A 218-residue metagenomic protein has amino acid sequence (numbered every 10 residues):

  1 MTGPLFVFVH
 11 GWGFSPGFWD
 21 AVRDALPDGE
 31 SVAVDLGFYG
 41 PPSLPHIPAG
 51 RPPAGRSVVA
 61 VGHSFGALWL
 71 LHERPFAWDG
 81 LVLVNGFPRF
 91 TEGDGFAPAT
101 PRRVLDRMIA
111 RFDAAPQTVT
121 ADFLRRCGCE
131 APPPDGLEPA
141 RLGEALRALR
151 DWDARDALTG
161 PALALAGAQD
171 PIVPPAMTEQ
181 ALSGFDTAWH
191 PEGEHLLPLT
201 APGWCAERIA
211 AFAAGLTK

Functional and structural regions predicted by a protein language model:
T2-S43: Conserved HGGG/HGGXW glycine-rich cap/lid loop of the alpha/beta-hydrolase fold
V61-G66, L70: Gly/Ala-rich beta-loop-alpha elbow adjacent to hydrolase catalytic centers
P75-R111, E144-A154: Flexible "cap/lid" loop of the alpha/beta hydrolase fold
R111-D156: Conserved alpha/beta-hydrolase catalytic His-Asp/Glu region
L158, A164-A166, D170: Short beta-strand/loop motif that positions the catalytic acidic residue of the alpha/beta-hydrolase fold
G160, P174-S183: Short alpha-helix in the alpha/beta-hydrolase fold that links the catalytic acid
A168-V173, H195-L196: Acidic catalytic loop of the alpha/beta-hydrolase fold
G193-A206: Catalytic histidine-centered segment of alpha/beta-hydrolase-like enzymes
